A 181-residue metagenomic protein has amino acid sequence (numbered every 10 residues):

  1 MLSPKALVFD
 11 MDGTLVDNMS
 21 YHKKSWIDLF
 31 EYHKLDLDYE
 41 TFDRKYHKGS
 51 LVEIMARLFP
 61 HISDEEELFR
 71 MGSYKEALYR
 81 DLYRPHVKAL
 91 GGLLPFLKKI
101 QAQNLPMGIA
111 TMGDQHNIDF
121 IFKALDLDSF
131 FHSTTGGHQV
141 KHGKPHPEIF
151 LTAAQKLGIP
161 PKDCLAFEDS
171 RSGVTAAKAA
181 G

Functional and structural regions predicted by a protein language model:
M1, A89, A110, H142: Residue-level marker of regulatory loop/turn positions in helix-turn-helix DNA-binding domains and in histidine
L2-L94, K99-Q103, H116: N-terminal helical cap/lid subdomain that shapes the substrate entry/recognition surface in HAD-like hydrolases
P4-L7, A56, K99, A110 (+2 more regions): Generic alpha-helical hydrophobic packing signal
D10, T14, T111, D169: Conserved G/P- and acidic residue-centered "switch" motifs that form tight phosphate/ATP-binding loops in soluble
G108, D114-F167, R171-A179: Substrate-recognition "cap/lid" segment bordering the active-site pocket of phosphatases
